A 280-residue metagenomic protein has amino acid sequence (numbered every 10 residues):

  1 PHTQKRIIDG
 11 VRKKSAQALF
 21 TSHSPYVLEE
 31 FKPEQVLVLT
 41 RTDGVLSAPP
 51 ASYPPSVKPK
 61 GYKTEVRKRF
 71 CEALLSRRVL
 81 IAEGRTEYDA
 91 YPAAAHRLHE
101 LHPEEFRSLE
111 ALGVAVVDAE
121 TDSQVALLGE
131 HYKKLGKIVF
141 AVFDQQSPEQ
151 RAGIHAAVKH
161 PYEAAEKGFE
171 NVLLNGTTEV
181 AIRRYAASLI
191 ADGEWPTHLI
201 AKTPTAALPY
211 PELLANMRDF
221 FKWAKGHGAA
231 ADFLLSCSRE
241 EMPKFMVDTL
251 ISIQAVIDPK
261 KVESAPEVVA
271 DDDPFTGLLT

Functional and structural regions predicted by a protein language model:
P1-E72, K244, P259-L279: Switch/communication elements of ASCE P-loop NTPase nucleotide-binding domains
K68-I81, R85-T280: Acidic, Mg2+-coordinating catalytic modules of nucleic-acid enzymes
